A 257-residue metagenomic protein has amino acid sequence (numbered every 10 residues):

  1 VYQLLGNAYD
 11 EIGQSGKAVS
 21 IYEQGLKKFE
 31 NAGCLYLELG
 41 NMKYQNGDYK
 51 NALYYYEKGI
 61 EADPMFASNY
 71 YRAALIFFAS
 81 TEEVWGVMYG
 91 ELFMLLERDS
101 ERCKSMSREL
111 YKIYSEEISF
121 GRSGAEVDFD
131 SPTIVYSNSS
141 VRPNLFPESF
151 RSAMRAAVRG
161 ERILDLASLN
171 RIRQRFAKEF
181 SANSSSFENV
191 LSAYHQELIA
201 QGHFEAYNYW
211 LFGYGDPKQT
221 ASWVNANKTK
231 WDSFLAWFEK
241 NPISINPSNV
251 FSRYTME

Functional and structural regions predicted by a protein language model:
Q3-L4, E38, R72, E109: Canonical tetratricopeptide repeat
Q24-G25, K58-G59, F93: Canonical positions in the second alpha-helix
K28-F29, A62, L96: Structural marker of alpha-solenoid helical repeat scaffolds
A32-C34, A67-S68, E101: Helix-start (N-cap) detector for alpha-helical repeat units in TPR-like alpha-solenoids, especially tetratricopeptide
T81-R102, R108-I118, A125-F129: TPR/TPR-like (Sel1-like) alpha-helical repeat modules
